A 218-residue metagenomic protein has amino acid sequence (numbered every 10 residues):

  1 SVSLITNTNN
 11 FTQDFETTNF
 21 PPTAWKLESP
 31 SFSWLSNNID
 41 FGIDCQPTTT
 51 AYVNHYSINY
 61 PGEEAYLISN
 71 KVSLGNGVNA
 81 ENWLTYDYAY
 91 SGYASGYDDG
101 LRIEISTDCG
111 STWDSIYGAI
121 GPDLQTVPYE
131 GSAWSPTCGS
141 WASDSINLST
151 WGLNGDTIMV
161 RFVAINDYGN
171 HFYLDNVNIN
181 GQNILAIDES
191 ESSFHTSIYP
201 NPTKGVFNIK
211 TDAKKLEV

Functional and structural regions predicted by a protein language model:
L4-F15, N59-G62, N180-Y199, G205 (+1 more regions): Residue-level detector of functionally pivotal "anchor" positions at catalytic/ligand-binding pockets or at interdomain
T8-E64, G118-A142: Extracellular glycan-recognition surfaces and repeat-rich motifs
N59-N79, W83, A142-S145, L174: Short beta-strands within extracellular/lumenal beta-sheet-rich domains
Y60-Y66, S95-D98, I165-Q182: Extracellular carbohydrate recognition
V72-G75, T85-A94, I165: Solvent-exposed strand-to-loop "edge" motifs in beta-rich extracellular domains
E81, N201-N208: Short coil/turn motif common to extracellular beta-sandwich-like domains
S106-T107: Conserved Ser/Thr-centered positions that define the repeating blades of beta-propeller domains
S132-I158: Short, surface-exposed tryptophan/glycine-enriched loops that mediate extracellular molecular recognition
